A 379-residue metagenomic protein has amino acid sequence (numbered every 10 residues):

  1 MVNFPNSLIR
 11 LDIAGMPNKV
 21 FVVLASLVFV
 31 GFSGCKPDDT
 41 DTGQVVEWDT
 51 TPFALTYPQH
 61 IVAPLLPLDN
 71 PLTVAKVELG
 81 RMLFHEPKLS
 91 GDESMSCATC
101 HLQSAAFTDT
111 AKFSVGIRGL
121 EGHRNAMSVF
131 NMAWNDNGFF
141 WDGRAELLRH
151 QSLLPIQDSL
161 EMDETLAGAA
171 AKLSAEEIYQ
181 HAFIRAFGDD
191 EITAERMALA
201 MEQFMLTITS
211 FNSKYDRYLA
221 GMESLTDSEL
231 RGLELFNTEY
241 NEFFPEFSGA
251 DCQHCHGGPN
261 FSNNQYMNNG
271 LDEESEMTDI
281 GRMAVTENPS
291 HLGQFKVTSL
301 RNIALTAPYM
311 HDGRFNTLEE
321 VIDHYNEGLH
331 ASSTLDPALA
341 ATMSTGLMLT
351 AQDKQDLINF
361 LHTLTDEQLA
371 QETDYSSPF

Functional and structural regions predicted by a protein language model:
V2-I9, I13, N18-V77, N135 (+4 more regions): Post-cleavage N-terminal segment of exported redox proteins
D41-L154, D216-H324, L329-D336, E372-F379: Short glycine/threonine-rich turn/loop motifs
L148, S159-E164: Mobile amphipathic helical/loop "lid" adjacent to a hydrophobic cofactor/ligand pocket
S333-T334, A338-T345: C-terminal soluble interaction/assembly domains
